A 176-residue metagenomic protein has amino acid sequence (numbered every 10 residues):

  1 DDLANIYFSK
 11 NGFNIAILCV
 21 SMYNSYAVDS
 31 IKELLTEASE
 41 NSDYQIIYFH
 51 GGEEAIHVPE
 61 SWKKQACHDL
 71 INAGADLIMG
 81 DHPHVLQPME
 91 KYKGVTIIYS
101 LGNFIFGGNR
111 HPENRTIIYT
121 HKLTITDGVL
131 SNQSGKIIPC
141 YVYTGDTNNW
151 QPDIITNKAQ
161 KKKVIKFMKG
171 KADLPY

Functional and structural regions predicted by a protein language model:
D1-Y176: Acidic, metal/ion-coordinating pockets
